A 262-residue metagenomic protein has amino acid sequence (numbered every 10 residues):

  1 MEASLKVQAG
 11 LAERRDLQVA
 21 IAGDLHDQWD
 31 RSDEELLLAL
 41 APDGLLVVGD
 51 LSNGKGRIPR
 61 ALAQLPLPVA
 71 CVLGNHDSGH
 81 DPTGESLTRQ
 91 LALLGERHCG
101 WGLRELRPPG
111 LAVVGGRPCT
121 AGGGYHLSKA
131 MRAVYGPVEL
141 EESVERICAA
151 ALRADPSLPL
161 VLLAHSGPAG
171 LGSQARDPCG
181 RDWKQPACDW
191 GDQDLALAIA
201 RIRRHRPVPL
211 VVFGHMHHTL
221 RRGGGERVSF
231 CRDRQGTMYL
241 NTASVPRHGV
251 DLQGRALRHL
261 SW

Functional and structural regions predicted by a protein language model:
M1-A70, S78-S86: N-terminal active-site segment of His-dependent metallophosphoesterases
E2-R15, R104-P109, R201, P207 (+1 more regions): Binuclear metal-dependent phosphoesterase catalytic core
D16-L25, G110-G124, V161-H165, T237-V245: Active-site-proximal beta-strand elements of phosphoester/diester hydrolases
I21-D24, L45-D50, V69-H76, H98-W101 (+4 more regions): Active-site neighborhood of phospho(di)ester-bond hydrolases with catalytic His/Asp-centered motifs
H26-S32, S52-R57, H76-T83, E105 (+4 more regions): Active-site environment of divalent metal-dependent phosphoester hydrolases
D81-R104: Glycine/small-residue-rich loop that forms an oxyanion/phosphate-binding "nest" at active or ligand-binding sites
P109-P159, Q185-G191: Binuclear metal-dependent hydrolase catalytic cores centered on His/Asp/Glu-rich metal-binding motifs
L158-P207: Active-site-proximal segments of metal-dependent phosphoesterases and phosphodiesterases across multiple
